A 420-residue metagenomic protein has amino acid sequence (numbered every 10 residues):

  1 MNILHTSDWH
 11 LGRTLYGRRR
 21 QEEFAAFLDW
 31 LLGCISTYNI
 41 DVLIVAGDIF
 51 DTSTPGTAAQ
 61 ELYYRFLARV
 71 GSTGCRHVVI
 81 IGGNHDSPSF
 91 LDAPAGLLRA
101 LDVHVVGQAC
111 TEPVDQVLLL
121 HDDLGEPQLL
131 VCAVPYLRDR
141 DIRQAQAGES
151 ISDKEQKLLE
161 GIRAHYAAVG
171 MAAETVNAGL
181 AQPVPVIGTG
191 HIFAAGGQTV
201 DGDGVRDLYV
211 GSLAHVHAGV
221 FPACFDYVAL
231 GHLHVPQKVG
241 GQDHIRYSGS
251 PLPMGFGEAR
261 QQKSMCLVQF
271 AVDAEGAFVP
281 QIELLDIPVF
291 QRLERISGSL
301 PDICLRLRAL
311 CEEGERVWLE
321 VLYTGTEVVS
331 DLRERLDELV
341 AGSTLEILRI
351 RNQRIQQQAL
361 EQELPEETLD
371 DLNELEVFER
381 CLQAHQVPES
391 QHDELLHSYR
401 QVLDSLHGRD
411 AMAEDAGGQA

Functional and structural regions predicted by a protein language model:
M1-A68, C75, Q401, R409 (+1 more regions): N-terminal active-site segment of His-dependent metallophosphoesterases
T6-S7, L43-G47, H77-N84, H104-A109 (+3 more regions): Active-site neighborhood of phospho(di)ester-bond hydrolases with catalytic His/Asp-centered motifs
D8, L28, D48, Y63 (+7 more regions): Divalent metal-coordination and catalytic microenvironments
H10, I40-A58, C75-S89, A194-V205 (+1 more regions): Active-site neighborhood of divalent metal-dependent phosphoester/pyrophosphate hydrolases
L15-Y16, I49-L67, G82-L101, V106-G107 (+2 more regions): Metal-dependent catalytic neighborhoods of phosphoester/phosphodiester hydrolases
T37, F270-A420: Accessory, non-catalytic peripheral segments of nucleic-acid enzymes
G96-L97, L101-V210: Conserved catalytic scaffold of divalent metal-dependent phosphoesterases
A194-Q269: Conserved beta-sheet core of the metallophosphoesterase superfamily
